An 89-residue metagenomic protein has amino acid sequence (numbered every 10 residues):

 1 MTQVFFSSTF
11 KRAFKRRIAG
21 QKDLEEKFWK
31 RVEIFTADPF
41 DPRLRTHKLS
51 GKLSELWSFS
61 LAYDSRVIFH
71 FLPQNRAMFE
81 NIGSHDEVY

Functional and structural regions predicted by a protein language model:
M1-T9, G51: Basic nucleic-acid-binding interfaces
Q3, R12-E25, S60-Y89: Enriched for short, Lys/Arg-rich terminal
T9, S54, E87: Residue-level recognition of oxygen-bearing side chains
R31: Short acidic/histidine-centered micro-motifs embedded in hydrophobic/aromatic stretches that mark compact functional
I34-F59: A short, surface-exposed loop/turn module that caps and links secondary-structure elements
